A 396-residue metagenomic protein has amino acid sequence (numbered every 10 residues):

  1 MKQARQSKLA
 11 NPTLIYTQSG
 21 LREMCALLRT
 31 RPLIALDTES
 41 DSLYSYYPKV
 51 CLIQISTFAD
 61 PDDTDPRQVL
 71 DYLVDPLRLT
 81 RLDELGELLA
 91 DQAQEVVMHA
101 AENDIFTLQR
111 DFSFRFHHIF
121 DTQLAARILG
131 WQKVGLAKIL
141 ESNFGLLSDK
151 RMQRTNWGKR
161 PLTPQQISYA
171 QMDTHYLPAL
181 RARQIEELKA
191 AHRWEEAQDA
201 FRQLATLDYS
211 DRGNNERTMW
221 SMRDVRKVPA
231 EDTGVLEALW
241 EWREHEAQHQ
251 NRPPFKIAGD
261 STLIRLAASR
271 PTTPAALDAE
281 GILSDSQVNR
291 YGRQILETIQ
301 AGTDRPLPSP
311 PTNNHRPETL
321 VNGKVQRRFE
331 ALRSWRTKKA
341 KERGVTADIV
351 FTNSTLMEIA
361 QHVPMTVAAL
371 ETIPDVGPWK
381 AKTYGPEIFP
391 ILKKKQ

Functional and structural regions predicted by a protein language model:
M1-I34, T38: N-terminal accessory regions of nucleic-acid-interacting proteins
A10-L14, Q54-P178, A182-I185, A205 (+1 more regions): Active-site-proximal helix-loop-helix substrate-binding element of RNase H-like nuclease domains
T17, A100-A101, G259, T352: Helix N-cap/beta->alpha junction signal
R31-L33, K49-L52, D71: A common structural microfeature
T38, H99-A100, L370: Flexible glycine-rich surface loops and low-complexity tracts that mediate binding to linear polymers
E39-D41, A125, I282-S284: Short beta-turn/strand-loop junction motif enriched in small, turn-promoting residues
E39-P61: An N-terminal structural lobe/cap that precedes and organizes the functional/catalytic core across diverse proteins
P164, R183-Q396: Accessory DNA-binding and partner-docking regions appended to nucleic-acid-acting proteins, especially the terminal
